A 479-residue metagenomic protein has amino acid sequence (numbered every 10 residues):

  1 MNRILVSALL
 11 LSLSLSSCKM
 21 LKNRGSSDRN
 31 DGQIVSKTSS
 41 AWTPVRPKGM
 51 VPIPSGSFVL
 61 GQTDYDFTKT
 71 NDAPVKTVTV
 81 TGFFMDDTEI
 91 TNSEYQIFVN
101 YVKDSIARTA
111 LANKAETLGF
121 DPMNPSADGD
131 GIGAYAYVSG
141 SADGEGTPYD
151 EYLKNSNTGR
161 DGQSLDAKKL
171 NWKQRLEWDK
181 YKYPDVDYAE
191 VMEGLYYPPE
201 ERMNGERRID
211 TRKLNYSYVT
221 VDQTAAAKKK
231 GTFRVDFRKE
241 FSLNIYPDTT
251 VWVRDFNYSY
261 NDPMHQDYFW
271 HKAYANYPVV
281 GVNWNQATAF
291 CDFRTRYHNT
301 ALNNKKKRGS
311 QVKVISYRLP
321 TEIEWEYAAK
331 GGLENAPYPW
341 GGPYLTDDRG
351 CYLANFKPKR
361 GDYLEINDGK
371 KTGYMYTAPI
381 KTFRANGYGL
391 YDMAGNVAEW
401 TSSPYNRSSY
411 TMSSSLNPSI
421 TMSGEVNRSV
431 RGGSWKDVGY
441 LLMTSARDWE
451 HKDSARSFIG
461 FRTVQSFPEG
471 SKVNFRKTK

Functional and structural regions predicted by a protein language model:
L5-L13: Sec-dependent N-terminal signal peptides
S16-S17: C-terminal motif of bacterial Sec signal peptides marking the signal peptidase cleavage site
L21-N30, P52-I53, V59, D64 (+9 more regions): Functional-site microenvironments in short loops/helix caps that host divalent-cation chemistry
S26-P52: Post-signal peptide N-terminal segment of mature Sec-exported envelope proteins
F83, I90, V99-R108, C291-N304 (+1 more regions): Short capping motifs at secondary-structure boundaries
A110-K230: Non-catalytic, alpha-helical, charged scaffold/linker segments that couple or flank catalytic or architectural cores
S419-M422, D448-A455: Short proline/glycine-enriched turn/loop segments at secondary-structure junctions
S457-V473: Short, structured beta-strand segments at or near domain termini in extracellular proteins/domains
